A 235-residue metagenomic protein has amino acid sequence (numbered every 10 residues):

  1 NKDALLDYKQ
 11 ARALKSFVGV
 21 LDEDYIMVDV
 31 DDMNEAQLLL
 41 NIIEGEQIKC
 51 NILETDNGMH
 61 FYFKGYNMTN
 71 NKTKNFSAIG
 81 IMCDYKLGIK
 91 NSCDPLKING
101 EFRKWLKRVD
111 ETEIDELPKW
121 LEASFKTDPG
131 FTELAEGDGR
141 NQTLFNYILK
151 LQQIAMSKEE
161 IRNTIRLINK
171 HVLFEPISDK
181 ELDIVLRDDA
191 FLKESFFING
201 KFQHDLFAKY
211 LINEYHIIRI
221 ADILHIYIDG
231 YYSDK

Functional and structural regions predicted by a protein language model:
N1-V20: DNA replication initiation on ssDNA origins
Q10-K15, E44-I48, L134: Short amphipathic beta-strand starts and helix->beta connectors
L14-S16, E23-Y25, D56-H60, D222: Short, surface-exposed beta-edge/turn micro-motifs
G19-L40, K64-E160: DNA replication initiation modules
G19-V20, K49-D56, I217-R219: Short beta-strand
M33, G58-M59, G65-N67, K119-G200 (+1 more regions): Modules that initiate DNA replication and primer synthesis
N34-M59: Active-site-adjacent substructure of cysteine-protease-like catalytic cores
S195-I218: Conserved phosphate-chemistry cores used by DNA topoisomerases
